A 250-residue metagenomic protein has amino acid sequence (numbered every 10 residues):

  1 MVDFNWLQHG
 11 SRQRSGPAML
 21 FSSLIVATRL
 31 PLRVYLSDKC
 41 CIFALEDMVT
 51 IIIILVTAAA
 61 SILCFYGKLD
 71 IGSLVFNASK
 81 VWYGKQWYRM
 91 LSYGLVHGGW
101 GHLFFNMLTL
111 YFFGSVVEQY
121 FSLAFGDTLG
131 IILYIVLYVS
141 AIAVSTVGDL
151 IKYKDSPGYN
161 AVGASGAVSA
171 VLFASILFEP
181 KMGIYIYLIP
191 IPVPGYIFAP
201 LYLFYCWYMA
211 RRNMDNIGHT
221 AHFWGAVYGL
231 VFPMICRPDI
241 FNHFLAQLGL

Functional and structural regions predicted by a protein language model:
F4-W6, S22-L24, R29-L250: A detector for small-residue-rich transmembrane helices and their helix-helix packing motifs
H9, R14, C40: Cationic, low-complexity basic patches in intrinsically disordered or flexible, solvent-exposed regions
G16-P17, T28: Intrinsically disordered, low-complexity repeat tracts enriched in Pro/Ser/Thr
